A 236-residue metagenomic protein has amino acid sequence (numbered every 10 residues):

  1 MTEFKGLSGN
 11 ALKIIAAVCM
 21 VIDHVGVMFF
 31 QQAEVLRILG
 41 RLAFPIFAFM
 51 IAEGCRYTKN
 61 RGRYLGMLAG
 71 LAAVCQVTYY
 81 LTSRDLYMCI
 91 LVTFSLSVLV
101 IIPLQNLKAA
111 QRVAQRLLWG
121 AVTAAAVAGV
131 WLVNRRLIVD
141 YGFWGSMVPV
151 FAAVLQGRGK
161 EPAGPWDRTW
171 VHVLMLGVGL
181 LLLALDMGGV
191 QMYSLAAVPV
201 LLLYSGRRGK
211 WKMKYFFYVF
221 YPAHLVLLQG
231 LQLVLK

Functional and structural regions predicted by a protein language model:
M1-K236: Alpha-helical transmembrane segments and their immediate juxtamembrane cytosolic regions
